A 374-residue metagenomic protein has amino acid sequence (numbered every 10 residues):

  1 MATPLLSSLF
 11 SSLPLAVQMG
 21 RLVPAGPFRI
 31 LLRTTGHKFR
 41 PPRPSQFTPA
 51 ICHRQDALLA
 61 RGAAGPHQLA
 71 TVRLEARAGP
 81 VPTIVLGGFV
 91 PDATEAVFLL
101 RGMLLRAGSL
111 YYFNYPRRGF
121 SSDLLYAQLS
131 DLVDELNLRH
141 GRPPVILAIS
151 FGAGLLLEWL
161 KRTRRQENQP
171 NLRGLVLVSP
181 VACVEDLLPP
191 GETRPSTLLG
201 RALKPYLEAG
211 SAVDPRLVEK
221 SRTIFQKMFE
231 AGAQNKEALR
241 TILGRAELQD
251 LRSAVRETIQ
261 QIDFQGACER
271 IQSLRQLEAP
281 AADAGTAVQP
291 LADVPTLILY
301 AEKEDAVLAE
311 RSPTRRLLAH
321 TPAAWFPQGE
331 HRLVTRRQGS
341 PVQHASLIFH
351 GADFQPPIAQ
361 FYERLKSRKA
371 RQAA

Functional and structural regions predicted by a protein language model:
T34-P42, P215-R311: Alpha/beta-hydrolase
C52-S109, Y115: Short, surface-exposed "cap/lid" segments of acyl-processing enzymes
G102, L291-R337: Conserved loop-alpha-helix segment in the C-terminal half of the alpha/beta-hydrolase fold that carries the catalytic
Y126-P144: Conserved acidic catalytic loop of the alpha/beta-hydrolase fold
I146-L147, L175: Conserved alpha/beta-hydrolase fold motif
L147-L156: Gly/Ala-rich beta-loop-alpha elbow adjacent to hydrolase catalytic centers
L175-S221: Flexible "cap/lid" loop of the alpha/beta hydrolase fold
T321-A374: Catalytic active-site module of serine/aspartate enzymes centered on a nucleophile-bearing elbow/loop
